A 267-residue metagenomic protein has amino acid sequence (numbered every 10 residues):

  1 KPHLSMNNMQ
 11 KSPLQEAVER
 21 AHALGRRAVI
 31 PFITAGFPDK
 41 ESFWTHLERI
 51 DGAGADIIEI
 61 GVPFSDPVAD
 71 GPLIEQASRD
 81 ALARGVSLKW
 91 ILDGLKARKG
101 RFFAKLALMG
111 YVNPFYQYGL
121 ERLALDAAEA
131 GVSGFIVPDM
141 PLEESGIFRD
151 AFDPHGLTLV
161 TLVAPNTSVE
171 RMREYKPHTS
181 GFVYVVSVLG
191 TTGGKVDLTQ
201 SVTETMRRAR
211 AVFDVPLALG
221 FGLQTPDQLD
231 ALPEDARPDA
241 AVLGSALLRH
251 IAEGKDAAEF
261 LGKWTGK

Functional and structural regions predicted by a protein language model:
N7-I30, L95: N-terminal amphipathic alpha-helix/helix-capping segment at the start of soluble metabolic enzymes
M9, T205-A218, Q224-K267: Alpha/beta catalytic cores of nucleotide-metabolism and tRNA/nucleoside-modifying enzymes
Q10-Q15, D66-L73, V86-G94, Y116-L120 (+5 more regions): Active-site-adjacent beta->alpha loops and helix N-cap segments on the catalytic face of soluble alpha/beta enzymes
V29-I33, I58-I60, L106-G110, F135-V137 (+4 more regions): Hydrophobic faces of well-ordered beta-strands that scaffold small-molecule active sites in alpha/beta enzyme cores
T34-D39, M109-Q117, P141-L142, V163-T167 (+1 more regions): Glycine-rich beta-to-alpha transition loops that act as phosphate-gripper elements at the mouths of alpha/beta enzyme
S42-E48, T167-K176, L223-D239: Catalytic cores of alpha/beta
I60-S65, G134-I136, P141, Y184-G194 (+1 more regions): Glycine-rich phosphate-binding active-site loops on the catalytic face of alpha/beta enzymes
L73-A107, D150-V160, A164, S201-L217 (+1 more regions): Alpha-helix-loop-beta-strand connector modules within alpha/beta enzyme cores
